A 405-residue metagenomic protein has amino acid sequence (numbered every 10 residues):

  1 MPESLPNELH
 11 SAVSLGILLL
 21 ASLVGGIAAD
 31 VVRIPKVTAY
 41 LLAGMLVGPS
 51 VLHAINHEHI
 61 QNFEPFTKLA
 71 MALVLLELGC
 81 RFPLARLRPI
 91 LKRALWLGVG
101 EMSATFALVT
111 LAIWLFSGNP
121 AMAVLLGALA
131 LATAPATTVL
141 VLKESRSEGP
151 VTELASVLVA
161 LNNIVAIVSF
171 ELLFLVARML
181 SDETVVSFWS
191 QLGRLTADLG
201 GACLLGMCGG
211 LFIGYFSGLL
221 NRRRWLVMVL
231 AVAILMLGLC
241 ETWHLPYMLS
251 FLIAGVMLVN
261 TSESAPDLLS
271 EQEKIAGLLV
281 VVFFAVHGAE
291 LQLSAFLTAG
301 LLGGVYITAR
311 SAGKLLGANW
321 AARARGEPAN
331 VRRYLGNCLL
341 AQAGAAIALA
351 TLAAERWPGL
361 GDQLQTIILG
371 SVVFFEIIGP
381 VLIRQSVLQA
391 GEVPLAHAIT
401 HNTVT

Functional and structural regions predicted by a protein language model:
M1-L9, L154, E183-S190, L219-R223 (+2 more regions): Intrinsically disordered, low-complexity non-transmembrane regions of multi-pass membrane transporters
P2-P6, H53-N62, M179-T196, L291-L302 (+1 more regions): Membrane-interface helix termini and inter-helical loops of multi-pass transporters
E3-L18, H59-L76, N119-A134, R194-L205 (+3 more regions): Structural signature of hydrophobic alpha-helical transmembrane segments
A28-P35, L46-R93, S217-W225, V232-Y306 (+1 more regions): Membrane-interface junctions of multi-pass transporters
A28-V31, R88-S147, L211-F212, L297-A390: Transmembrane alpha-helices that form the ion-translocation and gating core of multi-pass ion transport proteins
V37-A43, L52, K68-L75, T105-V109 (+9 more regions): Alpha-helical transmembrane segments and their lipid-water interface positions in multi-pass membrane proteins
A54, A107-W114, A166-L175, M236-M248 (+2 more regions): Hydrophobic alpha-helical transmembrane segments in multi-pass integral membrane proteins
S147-V168, V185-W189, P266-S270, N330-G336 (+1 more regions): Membrane-interface alpha-helices at helix entry/exit sites of multi-pass transporters
